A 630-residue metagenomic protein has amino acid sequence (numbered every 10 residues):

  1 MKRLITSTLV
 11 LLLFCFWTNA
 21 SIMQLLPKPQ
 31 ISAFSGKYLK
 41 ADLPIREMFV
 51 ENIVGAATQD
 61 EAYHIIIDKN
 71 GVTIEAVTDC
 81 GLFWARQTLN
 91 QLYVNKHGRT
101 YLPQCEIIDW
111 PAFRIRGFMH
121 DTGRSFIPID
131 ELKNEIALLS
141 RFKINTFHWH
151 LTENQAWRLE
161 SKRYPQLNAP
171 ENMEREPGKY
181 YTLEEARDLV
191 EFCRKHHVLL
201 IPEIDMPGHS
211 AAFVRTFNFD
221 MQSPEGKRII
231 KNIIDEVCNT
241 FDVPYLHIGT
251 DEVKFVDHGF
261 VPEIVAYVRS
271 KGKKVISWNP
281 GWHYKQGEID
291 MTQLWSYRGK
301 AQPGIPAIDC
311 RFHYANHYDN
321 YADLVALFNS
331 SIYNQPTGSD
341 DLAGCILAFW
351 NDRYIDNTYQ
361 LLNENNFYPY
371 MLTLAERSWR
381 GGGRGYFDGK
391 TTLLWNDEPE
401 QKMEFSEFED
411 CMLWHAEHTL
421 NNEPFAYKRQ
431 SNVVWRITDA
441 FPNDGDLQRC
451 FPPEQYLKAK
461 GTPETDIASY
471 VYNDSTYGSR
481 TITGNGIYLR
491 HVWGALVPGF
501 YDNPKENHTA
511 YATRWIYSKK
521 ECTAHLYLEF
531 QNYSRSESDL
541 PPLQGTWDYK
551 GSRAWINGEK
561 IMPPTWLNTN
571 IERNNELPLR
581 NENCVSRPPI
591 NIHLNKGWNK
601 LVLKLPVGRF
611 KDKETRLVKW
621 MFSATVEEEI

Functional and structural regions predicted by a protein language model:
L11, N19-P111, C238, S277-N279 (+3 more regions): Acidic, contiguous N-terminal accessory segments
A20-A41, F408-N507, R535, W566 (+1 more regions): Accessory carbohydrate-binding/adhesion or oligomerization-edge regions at the termini of glycan-active proteins
F113-K271: Substrate-binding cleft of carbohydrate-active enzyme catalytic domains
F255-Y321, L327, S331: C-terminal active-site-proximal or functional interface alpha/beta core segments in diverse enzymes
S296-N432: Flexible, acidic glycine-rich loops studded with aromatic residues
P504-S518, S586-P588: Short beta-strands within extracellular/lumenal beta-sheet-rich domains
K520-Q544: A short beta-strand element within beta-rich, extracytoplasmic domains of secreted/secretory-pathway proteins
S538-F622: Beta-strand-rich ligand-recognition modules
